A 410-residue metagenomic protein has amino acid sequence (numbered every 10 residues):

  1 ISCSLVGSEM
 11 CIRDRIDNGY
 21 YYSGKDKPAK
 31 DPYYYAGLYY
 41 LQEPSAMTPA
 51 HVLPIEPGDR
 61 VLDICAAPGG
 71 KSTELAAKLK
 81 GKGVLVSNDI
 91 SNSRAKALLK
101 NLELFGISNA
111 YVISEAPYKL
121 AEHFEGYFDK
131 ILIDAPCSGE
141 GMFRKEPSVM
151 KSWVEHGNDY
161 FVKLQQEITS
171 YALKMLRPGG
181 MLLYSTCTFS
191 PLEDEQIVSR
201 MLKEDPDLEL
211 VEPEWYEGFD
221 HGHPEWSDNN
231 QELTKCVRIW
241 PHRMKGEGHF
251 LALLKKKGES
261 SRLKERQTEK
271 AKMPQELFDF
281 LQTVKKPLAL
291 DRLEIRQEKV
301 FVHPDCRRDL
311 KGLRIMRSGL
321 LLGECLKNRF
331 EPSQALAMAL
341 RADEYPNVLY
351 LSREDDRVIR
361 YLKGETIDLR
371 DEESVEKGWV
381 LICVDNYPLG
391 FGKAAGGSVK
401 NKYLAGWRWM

Functional and structural regions predicted by a protein language model:
S4, S8-E9, S23, K245-F250 (+1 more regions): Polybasic, low-complexity RNA-engagement segments
E56-P57, E122-L132: A short acidic, Gly/Pro-enriched loop at the edge of an enzyme's catalytic core that lines a small-molecule cofactor
G58-C65: Conserved class I S-adenosyl-L-methionine
P68-G81: Conserved SAM-binding loop of SAM-dependent methyltransferases across substrates and taxa, primarily the Class I
K80, L176-P178: Helix-to-beta-strand junctions that scaffold the AdoMet/dcAdoMet cofactor pocket in Class I SAM-dependent enzymes
I90-E125: S-adenosyl-L-methionine
S93, D129-Y171, C187-D194, D220 (+1 more regions): Mobile active-site "lid"/loop adjacent to the S-adenosyl-L-methionine
F128, M181-Y184, F189-F301, C306: Class I S-adenosyl-L-methionine
